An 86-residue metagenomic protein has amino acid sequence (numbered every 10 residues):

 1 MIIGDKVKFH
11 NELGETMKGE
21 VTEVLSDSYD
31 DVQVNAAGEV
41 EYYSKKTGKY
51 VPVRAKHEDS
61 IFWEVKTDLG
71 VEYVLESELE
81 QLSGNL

Functional and structural regions predicted by a protein language model:
M1-E12, E20: Short coil-to-beta transition motif at edge beta-strands of beta-rich domains
G4, T16, S60: Short coil/loop residues immediately preceding or within conserved phosphate-binding loops of NTP-utilizing enzyme
L13-E15, G70-V71: Short acidic/polar mixed-charge low-complexity motifs
T16-S26: Short beta-strand-centered aromatic/proline hotspots
D27-V40, P52-V53: Short, solvent-exposed secondary-structure boundary/capping segments
V40-L86: Intrinsically disordered, low-complexity, charged/polar segments
